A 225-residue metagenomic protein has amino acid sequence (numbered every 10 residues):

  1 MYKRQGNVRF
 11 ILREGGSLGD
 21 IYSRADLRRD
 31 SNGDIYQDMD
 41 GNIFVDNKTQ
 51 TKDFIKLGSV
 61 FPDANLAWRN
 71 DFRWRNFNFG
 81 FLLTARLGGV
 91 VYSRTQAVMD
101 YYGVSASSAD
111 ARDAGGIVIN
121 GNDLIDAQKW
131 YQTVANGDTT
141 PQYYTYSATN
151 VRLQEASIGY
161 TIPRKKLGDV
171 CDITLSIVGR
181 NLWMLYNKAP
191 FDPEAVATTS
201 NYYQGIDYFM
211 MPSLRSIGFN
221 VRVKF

Functional and structural regions predicted by a protein language model:
K3-N7, Q96-S105, P190-N201: Flexible, surface-exposed loop regions and adjacent strand-edge segments of Gram-negative outer-membrane beta-barrel
K3-V60, N187-P190: Conserved small-residue
D20, D34, R86-T174, V178-R180: Extracytoplasmic gating/loop element in the C-terminal half of outer-membrane beta-barrel translocons and assembly
A67-R69, E155-G159, G218-N220: Membrane-embedded beta-strand positions in outer-membrane beta-barrel channels/transporters
R73, T84-R86, V178-L182, K224: Outer-membrane beta-barrel pore domains and translocons
N76-F81, K165-K166: Repeated loop/turn-to-beta-strand initiation elements of outer-membrane beta-barrel proteins
F81, L175-I177, V221: Membrane-embedded beta-strand positions of outer-membrane beta-barrel proteins
S213-F225: Outer-membrane beta-barrel "beta-signal"
